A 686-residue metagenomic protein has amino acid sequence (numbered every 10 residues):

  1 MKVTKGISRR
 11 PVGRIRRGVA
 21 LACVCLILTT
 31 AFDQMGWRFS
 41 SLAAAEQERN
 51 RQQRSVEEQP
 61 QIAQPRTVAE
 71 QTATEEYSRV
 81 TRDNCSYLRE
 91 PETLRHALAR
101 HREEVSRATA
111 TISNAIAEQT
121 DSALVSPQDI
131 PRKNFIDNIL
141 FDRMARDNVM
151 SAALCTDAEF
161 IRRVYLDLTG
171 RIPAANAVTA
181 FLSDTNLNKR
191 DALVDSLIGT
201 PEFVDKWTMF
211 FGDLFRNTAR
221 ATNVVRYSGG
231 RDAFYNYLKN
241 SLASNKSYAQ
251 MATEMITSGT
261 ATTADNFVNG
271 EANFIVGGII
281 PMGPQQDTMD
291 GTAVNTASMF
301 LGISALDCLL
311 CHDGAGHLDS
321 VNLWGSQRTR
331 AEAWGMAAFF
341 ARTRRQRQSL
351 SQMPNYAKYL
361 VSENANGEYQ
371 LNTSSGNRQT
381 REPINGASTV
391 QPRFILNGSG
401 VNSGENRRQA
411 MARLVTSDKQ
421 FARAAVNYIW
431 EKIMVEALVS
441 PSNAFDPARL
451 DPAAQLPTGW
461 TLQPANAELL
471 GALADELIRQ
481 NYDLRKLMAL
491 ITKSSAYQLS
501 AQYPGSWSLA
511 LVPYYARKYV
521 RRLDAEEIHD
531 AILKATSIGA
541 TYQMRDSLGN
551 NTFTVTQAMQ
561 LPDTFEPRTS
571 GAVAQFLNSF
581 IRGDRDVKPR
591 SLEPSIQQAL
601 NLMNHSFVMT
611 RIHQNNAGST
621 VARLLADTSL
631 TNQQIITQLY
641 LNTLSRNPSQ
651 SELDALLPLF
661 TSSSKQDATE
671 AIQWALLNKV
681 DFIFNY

Functional and structural regions predicted by a protein language model:
M1-I15: N-terminal secretory signal peptides that target proteins for export/translocation
G18-Q34: Bacterial N-terminal signal peptides
A31-N50: Signal peptide processing junction and immediate N-terminal pro/mature segment of secreted/exported proteins
R49-A158, D167, R171, W334-K432 (+1 more regions): Short, functional "switch" segments adjacent to catalytic/cofactor/reactive centers
T109, S113-A357, R423-W460, A465-G471 (+4 more regions): Short, structured secondary-structure elements that scaffold catalytic or ligand/cofactor-binding regions
S417, L477-I478: Alpha-helical support elements that line or immediately flank enzyme active sites and cofactor-binding pockets
S645: Conserved, function-critical positions that sit in or immediately flank catalytic and ligand-binding motifs
